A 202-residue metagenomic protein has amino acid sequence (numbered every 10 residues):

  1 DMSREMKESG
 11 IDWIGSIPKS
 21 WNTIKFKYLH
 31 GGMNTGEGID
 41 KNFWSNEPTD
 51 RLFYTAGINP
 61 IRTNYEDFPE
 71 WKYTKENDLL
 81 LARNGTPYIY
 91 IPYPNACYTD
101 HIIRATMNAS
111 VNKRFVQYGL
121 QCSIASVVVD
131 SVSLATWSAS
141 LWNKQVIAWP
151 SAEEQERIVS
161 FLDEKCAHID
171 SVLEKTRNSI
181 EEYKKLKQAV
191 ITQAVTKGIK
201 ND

Functional and structural regions predicted by a protein language model:
R4-G38, F53, A148, A152 (+5 more regions): Non-catalytic DNA-recognition/assembly elements of restriction-modification systems
S9-G10, K27-E76, D100: Sequence-specific dsDNA recognition surfaces
I11, I17, D67-F68, S131 (+1 more regions): Short, solvent-exposed loop/turn positions at domain surfaces that link secondary-structure elements or cap domain
D12-I24, I103-K113, S126, S140-D163 (+1 more regions): Proline-centric
D67-A125, D130-S133, S138-W142: A short beta-sheet element
K165, I169-Y183: Amphipathic alpha-helical coiled-coil segments
R177, E181-K184, Q188-I191, V195: Alpha-helical coiled-coil oligomerization motifs
V195-D202: Extended intrinsically disordered, low-complexity coil regions enriched in Ser, Thr, Gly, Ala and often Pro
